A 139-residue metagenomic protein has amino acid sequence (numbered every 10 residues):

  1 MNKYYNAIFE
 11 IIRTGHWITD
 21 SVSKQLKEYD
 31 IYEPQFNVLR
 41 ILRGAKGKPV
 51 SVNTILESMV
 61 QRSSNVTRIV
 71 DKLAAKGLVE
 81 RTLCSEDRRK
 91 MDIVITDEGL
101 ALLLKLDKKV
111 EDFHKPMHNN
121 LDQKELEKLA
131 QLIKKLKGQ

Functional and structural regions predicted by a protein language model:
M1-Y29, K76-L78: N-terminal leader segment of winged-helix/HTH proteins
I12, R40-G47, D107, K134: Short, locally clustered residues in the helix-turn-helix/winged-helix DNA-binding domain
S21-I31, H114-L121: Short amphipathic alpha-helical boundary/capping segments
S23-R62: N-terminal helix-turn-helix DNA-binding core of bacterial DNA-binding proteins
V52, V70-D71: Short, hydrophobic-biased segments on the C-terminal half of alpha helices that form "recognition helices"
D71-Q131: Charged, amphipathic alpha-helical coiled-coil/dimerization segments
